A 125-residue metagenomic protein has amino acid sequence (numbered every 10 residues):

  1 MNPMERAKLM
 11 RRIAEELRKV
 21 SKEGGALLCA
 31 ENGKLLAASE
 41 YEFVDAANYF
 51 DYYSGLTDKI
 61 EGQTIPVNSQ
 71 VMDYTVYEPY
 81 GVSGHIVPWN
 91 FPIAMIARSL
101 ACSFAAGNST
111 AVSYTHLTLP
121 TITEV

Functional and structural regions predicted by a protein language model:
M1-I60, Q70: Glycine-rich loop-to-alpha-helix module at the N-terminal edge of alpha/beta enzyme cores
G33, F43, Y49, Y53-T57 (+5 more regions): Generic hydrophobic/packing signal
I65-T110, L117: Substrate-binding/gating loop at the entrance of the active-site cleft, primarily in PLP-dependent aminotransferase-like
T115-T121: Conserved small/polar residues in nucleotide/adenosyl-binding loops
